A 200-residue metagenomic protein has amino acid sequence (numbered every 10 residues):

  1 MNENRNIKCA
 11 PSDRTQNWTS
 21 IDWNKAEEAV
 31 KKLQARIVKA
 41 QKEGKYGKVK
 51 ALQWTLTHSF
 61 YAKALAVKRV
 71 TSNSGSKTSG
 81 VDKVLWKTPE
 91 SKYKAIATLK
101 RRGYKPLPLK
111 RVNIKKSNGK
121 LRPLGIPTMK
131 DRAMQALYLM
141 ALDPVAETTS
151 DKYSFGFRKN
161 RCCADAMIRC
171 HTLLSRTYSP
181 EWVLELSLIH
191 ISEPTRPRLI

Functional and structural regions predicted by a protein language model:
M1-A10: Short, charge-rich, low-complexity alpha-helical interaction segments
Q16-G75, M140-G156: Charged boundary/loop elements
A29, K45, I126, K130-M134 (+4 more regions): Hydrophobic (often cysteine-bearing) scaffold residues that line and stabilize catalytic clefts of nucleotide/cofactor
V67-V70, I96-K120, A133-L142, A166-Y178: Reverse-transcriptase-like RNA-dependent polymerase core
S74-K87, P106-A133, T149-C162, L184-E185: Short, conserved non-catalytic motifs in the polymerase core
W86, E90-T98: Intein modules and their embedded homing endonuclease domains
H171, V183-L188: Internal metal/ion-chelating core segments
I189-I200: Single conserved hydrophobic/aromatic residue that forms the stacking wall/gate of nucleotide- or nucleobase-binding
